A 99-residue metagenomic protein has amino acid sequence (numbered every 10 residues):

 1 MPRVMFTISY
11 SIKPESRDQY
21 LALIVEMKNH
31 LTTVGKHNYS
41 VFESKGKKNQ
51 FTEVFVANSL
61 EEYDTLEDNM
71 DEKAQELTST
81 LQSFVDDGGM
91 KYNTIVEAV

Functional and structural regions predicted by a protein language model:
M1-P2, V99: Absolute protein N-terminus
P2, T52, Q75, N93-T94: Residue-level marker of intrinsically disordered, low-complexity segments enriched for small/polar residues
V4-Y10, S40-E67: Short, well-ordered beta-strand segments in beta-rich or mixed alpha/beta enzyme and ligand-binding folds
S11-A22: Short, surface-exposed ligand-recognition loops at beta-strand->loop->(often short) alpha-helix junctions that present
K13-E15, N58-L60, A98-V99: Generic structural motif
H30-Y39, V56-K91: An amphipathic, aromatic/His-enriched active-site/gating alpha helix that lines ligand/cofactor pockets
K91-V99: Short, low-order "capping/linker" segments at domain edges
